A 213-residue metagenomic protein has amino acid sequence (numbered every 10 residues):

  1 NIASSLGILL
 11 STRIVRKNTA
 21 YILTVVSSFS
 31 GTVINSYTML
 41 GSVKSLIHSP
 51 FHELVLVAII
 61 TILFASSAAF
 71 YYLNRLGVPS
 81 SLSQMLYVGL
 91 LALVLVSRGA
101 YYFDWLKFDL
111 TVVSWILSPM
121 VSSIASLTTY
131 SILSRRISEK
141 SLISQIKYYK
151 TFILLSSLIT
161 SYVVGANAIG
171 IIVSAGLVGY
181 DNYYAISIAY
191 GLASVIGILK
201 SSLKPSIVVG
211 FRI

Functional and structural regions predicted by a protein language model:
I2-I213: Multi-pass alpha-helical transmembrane bundle typical of ion/small-solute transporters and intramembrane aspartyl
